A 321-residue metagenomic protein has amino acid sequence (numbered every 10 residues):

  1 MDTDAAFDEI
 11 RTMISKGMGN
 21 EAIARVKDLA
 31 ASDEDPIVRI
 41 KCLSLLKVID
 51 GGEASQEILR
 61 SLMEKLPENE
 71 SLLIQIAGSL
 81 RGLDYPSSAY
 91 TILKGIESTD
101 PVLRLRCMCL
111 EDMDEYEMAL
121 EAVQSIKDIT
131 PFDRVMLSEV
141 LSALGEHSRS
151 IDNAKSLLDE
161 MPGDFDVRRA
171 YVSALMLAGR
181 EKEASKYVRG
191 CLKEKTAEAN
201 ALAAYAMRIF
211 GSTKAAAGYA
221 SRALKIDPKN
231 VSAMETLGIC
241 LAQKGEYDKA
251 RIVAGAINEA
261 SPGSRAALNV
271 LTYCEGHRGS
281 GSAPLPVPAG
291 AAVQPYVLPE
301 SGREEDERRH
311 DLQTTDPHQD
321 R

Functional and structural regions predicted by a protein language model:
D4, I37-K41, S71, P101-R104 (+5 more regions): Start-of-helix register in tetratricopeptide repeats
R11, S44-V48, G78, M108 (+5 more regions): Residue-level recognition of tetratricopeptide repeat
S15, L45-I49, G82, D112 (+5 more regions): Register position in tetratricopeptide repeats
G19-N20, G52, P86, Y116 (+5 more regions): TPR-repeat structural position
L29, S61-L62, I92-I96, V123-I126 (+5 more regions): Canonical positions in the second alpha-helix
D33-E34, P67, E97, D128-P131 (+4 more regions): Short coil turns that delineate tetratricopeptide repeat
K41-L45, Q75, L105, M136-E139 (+4 more regions): Canonical tetratricopeptide repeat
